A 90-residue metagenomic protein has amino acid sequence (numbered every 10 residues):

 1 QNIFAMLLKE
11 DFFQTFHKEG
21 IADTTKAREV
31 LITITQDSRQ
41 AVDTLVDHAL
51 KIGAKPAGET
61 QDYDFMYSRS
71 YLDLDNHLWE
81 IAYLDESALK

Functional and structural regions predicted by a protein language model:
Q1-T24, W79-Y83: Conserved short beta-strand elements that form part of the metal-binding/catalytic scaffold of enzyme active sites
M6, T33-T35, E59, A82: A cross-family glycoside hydrolase active-site/sugar-binding cleft signature
E10, T35-D37, L74, L84: Beta-hairpin (beta-strand-turn-beta-strand) motif
T15, D23-R28, K51-A54, N76-H77: Short, low-complexity, polar/charged sequence segments that are solvent-exposed and flexible
T15, Q40-V42, L89: Residue-level signal for secondary-structure boundary sites
G20-H48, Y67-L72: Vicinal oxygen chelate
V46, L50-K90: Vicinal oxygen chelate
